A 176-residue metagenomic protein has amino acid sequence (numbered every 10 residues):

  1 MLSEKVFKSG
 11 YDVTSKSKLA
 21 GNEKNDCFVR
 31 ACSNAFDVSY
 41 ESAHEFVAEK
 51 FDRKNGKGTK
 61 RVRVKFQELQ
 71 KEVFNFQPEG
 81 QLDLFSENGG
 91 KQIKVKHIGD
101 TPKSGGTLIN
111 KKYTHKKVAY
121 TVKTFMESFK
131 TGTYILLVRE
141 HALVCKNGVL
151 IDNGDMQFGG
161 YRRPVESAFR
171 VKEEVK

Functional and structural regions predicted by a protein language model:
M1-L2, L84, E173-K176: Short intrinsically disordered terminal tails
M1-T59, R63, Q67-E79, N88: Active-site nucleophile-adjacent alpha helix/oxyanion-hole segment immediately C-terminal to the catalytic cysteine
T14, V62, I109-N110, F158 (+1 more regions): Intrinsically disordered, low-complexity, compositionally biased regions/tails
S42, V47, L136, P164-V165: Generic hydrophobic, helix-prone segments enriched in Leu/Val/Ile
F51-E140, K146-G148, N153-D155: Conserved active-site-adjacent core of cysteine acyl-enzyme catalytic domains
E140-K176: Active-site signature of cysteine proteases
